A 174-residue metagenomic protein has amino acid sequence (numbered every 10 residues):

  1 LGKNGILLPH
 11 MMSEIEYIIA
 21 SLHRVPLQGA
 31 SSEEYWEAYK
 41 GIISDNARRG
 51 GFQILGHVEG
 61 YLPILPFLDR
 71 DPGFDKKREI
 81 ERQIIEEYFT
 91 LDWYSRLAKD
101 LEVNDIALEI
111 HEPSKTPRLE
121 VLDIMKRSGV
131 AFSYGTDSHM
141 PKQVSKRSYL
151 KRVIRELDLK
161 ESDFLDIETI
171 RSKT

Functional and structural regions predicted by a protein language model:
L1-V103, R155: Extended substrate/RNA-proximal surfaces in nucleic-acid metabolism proteins
L68, P72, I80-T174: Charged catalytic cores and adjacent phosphate/nucleic-acid-binding surfaces used for phosphate/nucleic-acid chemistry
